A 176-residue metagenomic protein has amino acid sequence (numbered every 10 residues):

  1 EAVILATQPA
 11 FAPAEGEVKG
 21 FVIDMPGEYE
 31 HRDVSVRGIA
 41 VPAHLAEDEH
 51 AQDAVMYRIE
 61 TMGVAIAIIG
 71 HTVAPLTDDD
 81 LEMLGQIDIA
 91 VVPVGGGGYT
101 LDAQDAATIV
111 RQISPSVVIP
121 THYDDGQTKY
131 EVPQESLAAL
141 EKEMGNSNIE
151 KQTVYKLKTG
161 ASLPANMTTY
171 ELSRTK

Functional and structural regions predicted by a protein language model:
E1-E28, E82-V91: Active-site metal-binding motif and surrounding structural segment of the metallo-beta-lactamase
T7, G70, T121: Active-site flanking residues adjacent to catalytic metal/cofactor-binding acidic residues
F11-A14, A74-T77, G97-D102, Y123-Y130: Active-site environment of divalent metal-dependent phosphoester hydrolases
E15-Y57: Structured beta-strand-rich core segments of catalytic domains in phosphoester-bond hydrolases
M25, H50, V117-K176: Binuclear metal-ion centers of metallo-dependent hydrolases, dominated by the metallo-beta-lactamase
Y29-R37, R58-I66, S162-T169: Beta-strand-turn-beta hairpins that frame and shape the catalytic cleft of phosphate-ester-processing enzymes
V36, H71, V118: Divalent metal-coordination and catalytic microenvironments
A46-I113: Active-site-proximal loop/helix segments of hydrolase catalytic cores
